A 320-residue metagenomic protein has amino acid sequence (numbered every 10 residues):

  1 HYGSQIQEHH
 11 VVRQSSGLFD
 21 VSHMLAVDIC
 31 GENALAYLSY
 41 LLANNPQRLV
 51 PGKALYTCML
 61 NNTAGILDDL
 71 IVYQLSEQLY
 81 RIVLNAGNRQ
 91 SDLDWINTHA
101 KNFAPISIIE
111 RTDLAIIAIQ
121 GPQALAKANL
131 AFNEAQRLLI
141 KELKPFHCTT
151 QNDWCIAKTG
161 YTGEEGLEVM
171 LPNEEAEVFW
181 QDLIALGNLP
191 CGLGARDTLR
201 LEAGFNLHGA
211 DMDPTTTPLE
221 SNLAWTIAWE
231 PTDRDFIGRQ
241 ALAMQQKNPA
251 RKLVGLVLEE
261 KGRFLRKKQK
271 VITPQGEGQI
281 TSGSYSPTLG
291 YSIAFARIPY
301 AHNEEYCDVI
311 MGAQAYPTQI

Functional and structural regions predicted by a protein language model:
H1-L60, G65-L67, G194: Acidic, proline/glycine-enriched N-terminal capping motif
I6, S76-I320: Conserved, structured C-terminal
L25, T57, L70-I71, I106 (+2 more regions): Residue-level detector of beta-strand structural context in well-folded domains
D28-N44, L67-L75, A118-A128, I184: Charged, low-complexity, helix/coiled-coil-prone segments
N45-H99: Well-ordered mid-protein domain cores that form the structural environment of catalytic cofactors
